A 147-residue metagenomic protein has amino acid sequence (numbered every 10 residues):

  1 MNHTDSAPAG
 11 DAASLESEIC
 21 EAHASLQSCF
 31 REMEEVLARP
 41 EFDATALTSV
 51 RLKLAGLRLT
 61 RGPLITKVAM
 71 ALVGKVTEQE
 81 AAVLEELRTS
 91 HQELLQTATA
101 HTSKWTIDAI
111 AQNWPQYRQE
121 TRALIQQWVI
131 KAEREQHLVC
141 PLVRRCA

Functional and structural regions predicted by a protein language model:
M1-A147: Small-residue-biased structural context
